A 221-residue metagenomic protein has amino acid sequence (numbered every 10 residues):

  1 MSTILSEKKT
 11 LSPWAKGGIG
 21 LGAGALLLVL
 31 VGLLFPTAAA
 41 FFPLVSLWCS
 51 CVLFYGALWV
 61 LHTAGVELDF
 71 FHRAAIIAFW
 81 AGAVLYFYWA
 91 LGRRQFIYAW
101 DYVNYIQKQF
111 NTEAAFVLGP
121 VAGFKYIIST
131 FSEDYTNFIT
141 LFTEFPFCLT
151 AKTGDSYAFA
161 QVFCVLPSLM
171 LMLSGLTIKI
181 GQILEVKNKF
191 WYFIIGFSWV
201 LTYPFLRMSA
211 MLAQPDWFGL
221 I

Functional and structural regions predicted by a protein language model:
M1-Y88: Start-transfer (signal-anchor) and selected internal transmembrane alpha helices of multi-pass inner/ER membrane
L34-A40, L85-N104, M211: Helix-to-loop transition at the C-terminal end of transmembrane segments
T37-V45, F159-C164, I194-S198, F205-I221: Multi-pass, polyprenyl lipid-linked donor-dependent membrane glycosyltransferases
F42, F71, K152-A160, K187-Y192: Membrane-interface starts of transmembrane alpha-helices
L47-L53, Y105-Q107, V165-L169, P215-I221: Hydrophobic core segments of transmembrane alpha-helices in multi-pass, intramembrane catalytic enzymes
F54-W59, F110, T143, F147 (+3 more regions): Hydrophobic transmembrane alpha-helices
N104-T112, P120-K152, F159-F163: Short hydrophobic/aromatic helix or loop-helix immediately within or flanking a transmembrane segment in polytopic
S156-V186: Transmembrane-helix motifs of polytopic, lipid-linked glycan transferases
